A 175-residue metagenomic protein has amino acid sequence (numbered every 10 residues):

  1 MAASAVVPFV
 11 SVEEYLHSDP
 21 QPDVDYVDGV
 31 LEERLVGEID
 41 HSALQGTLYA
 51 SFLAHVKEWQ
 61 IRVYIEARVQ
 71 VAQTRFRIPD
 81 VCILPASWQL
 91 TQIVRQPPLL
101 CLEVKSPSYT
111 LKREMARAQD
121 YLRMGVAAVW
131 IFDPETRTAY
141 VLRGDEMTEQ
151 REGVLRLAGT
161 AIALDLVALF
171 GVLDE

Functional and structural regions predicted by a protein language model:
M1-E175: Gly/Pro/Ser/Thr-rich low-complexity, intrinsically disordered segments predominantly at protein N-termini
